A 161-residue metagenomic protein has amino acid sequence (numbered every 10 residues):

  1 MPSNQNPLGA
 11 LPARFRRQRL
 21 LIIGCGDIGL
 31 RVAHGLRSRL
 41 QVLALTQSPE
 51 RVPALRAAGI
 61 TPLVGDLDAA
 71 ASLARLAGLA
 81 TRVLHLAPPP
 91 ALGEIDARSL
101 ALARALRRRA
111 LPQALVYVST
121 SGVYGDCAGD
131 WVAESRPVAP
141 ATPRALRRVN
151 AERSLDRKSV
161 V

Functional and structural regions predicted by a protein language model:
M1-L76, H85-L86: Hydrophobic, well-ordered beta-alpha structural blocks that scaffold small-molecule cofactor pockets
L36, A57-I60, A97-A101, G129-A133: Short, glycine/charged-enriched secondary-structure capping and boundary segments
P49-V52, V149-R153: Short, surface-exposed alpha-helical segments at coil->helix boundaries
A70-S72, A91-G93, Y124: Short glycine-rich, flexible loops that bind phosphorylated cofactors or substrates
L76-V116, N150-R153: NAD(P)-cofactor binding segment of oxidoreductase domains
A101-P143: Conserved Rossmann-fold NAD(P)-dependent oxidoreductase catalytic core, especially the SDR/UDP-sugar
R144-R148: Active-site YXXXK catalytic motif of short-chain dehydrogenase/reductase
K158-V161: Conserved small/polar residues in nucleotide/adenosyl-binding loops
